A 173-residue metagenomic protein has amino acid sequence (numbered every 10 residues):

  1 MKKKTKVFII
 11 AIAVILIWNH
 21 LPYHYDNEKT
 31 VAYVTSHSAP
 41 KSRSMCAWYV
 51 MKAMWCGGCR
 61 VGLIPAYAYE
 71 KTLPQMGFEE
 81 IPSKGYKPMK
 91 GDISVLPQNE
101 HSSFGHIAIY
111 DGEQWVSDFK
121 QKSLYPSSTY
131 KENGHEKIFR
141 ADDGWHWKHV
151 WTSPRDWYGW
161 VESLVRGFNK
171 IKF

Functional and structural regions predicted by a protein language model:
M1-I12: N-terminal Sec-pathway targeting helices
F8, V50, Y69-K71: Compositionally biased non-globular segments, especially hydrophobic aliphatic-rich helices of signal peptides
A11, W18, K90, I107-I109 (+1 more regions): Intrinsically disordered, low-complexity regions enriched in Ser/Pro/Gly/Gln/His and often acidic
A13-I64, S163-K172: N-terminal capping segments
P22-Y25, T35, E100-F173: Aromatic- and glycine-rich peptidoglycan recognition patches
G62-K131: ...with weaker cross-activation on analogous glycine-rich loops/strands in unrelated enzymes
